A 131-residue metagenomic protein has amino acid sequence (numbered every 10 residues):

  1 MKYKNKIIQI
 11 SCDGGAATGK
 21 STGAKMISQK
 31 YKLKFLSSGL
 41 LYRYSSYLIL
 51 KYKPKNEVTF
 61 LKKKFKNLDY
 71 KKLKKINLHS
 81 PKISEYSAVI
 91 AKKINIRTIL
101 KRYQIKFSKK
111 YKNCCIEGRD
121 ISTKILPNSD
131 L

Functional and structural regions predicted by a protein language model:
M1-I7: Phosphate-binding P-loop
I10-C12: Hydrophobic anchor at the beta1->P-loop junction of P-loop NTPases
G15-T18: ATP-binding Walker
S21: Walker A/P-loop
S28-S38, K51-P54: Post-Walker A helix-loop "phosphate-sensing" segment adjacent to the P-loop in P-loop NTPases
L40-I116, D120-L126: ATP-dependent small-molecule kinase phosphotransfer cores that center on conserved nucleotide phosphate-binding segments
P127-L131: Conserved phosphate-donor/acceptor-positioning beta-strand/loop module used by diverse small-molecule
